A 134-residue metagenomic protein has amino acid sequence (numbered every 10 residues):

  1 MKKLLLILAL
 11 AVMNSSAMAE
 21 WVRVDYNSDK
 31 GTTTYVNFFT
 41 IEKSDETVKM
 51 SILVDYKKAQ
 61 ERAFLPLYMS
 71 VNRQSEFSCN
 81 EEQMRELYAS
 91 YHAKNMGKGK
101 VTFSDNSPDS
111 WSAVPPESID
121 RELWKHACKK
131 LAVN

Functional and structural regions predicted by a protein language model:
L4-M13: Sec-dependent N-terminal signal peptides
A17-N134: N-terminal secretory-pathway/extracellular module detecting exported/lumenal segments and adjacent signal-anchor/first
